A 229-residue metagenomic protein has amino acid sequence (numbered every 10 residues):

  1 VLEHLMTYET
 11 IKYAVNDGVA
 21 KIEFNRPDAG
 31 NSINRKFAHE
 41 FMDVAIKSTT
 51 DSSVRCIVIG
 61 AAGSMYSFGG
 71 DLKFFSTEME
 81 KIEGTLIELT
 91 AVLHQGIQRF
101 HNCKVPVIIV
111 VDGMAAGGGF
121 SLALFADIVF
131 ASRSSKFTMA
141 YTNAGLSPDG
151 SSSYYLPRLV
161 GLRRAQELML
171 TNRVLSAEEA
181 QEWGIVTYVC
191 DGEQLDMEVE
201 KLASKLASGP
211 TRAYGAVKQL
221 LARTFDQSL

Functional and structural regions predicted by a protein language model:
L2, R223-L229: Short, intrinsically disordered, charge-balanced linker/junction segments flanking boundaries in proteins
L2-A62, Q98: Conserved CoA-thioester-binding segment of acyl-CoA-metabolizing enzymes
I22, R26, F41, I59 (+6 more regions): Terminal peptide-recognition signature
F37-F41, L89-V92, L195: Hydrophobic alpha-helical membrane-association signature
S53, A61-R99, A115, N143-G145 (+1 more regions): Glycine- (often His-adjacent) and acidic-residue-rich active-site loop that binds/positions the CoA thioester
Q98-Y214, L229: Crotonase-fold acyl-CoA enzyme core
